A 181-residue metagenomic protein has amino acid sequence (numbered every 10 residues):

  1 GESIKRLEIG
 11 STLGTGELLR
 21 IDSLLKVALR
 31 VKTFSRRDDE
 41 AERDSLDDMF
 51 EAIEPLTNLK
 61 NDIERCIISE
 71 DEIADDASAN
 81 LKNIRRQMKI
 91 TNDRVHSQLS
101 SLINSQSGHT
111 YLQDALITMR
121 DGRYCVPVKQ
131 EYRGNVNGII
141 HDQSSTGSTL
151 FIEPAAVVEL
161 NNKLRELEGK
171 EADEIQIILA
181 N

Functional and structural regions predicted by a protein language model:
G1-I84, N181: Conserved amphipathic alpha-helical "coupling/scaffold" segments that transmit conformational changes between domains
K5, E64, I68, H96 (+3 more regions): Signal for well-folded cores of large energy- and translation-related assemblies
I21, A28, A77, L81-L102 (+2 more regions): Amphipathic alpha-helical coiled-coil segments
D39-E42, Q143-G147, E168: A short alpha->loop->secondary-structure connector
D62, R94, E153: Alpha-helical scaffold segments in soluble metabolic enzymes
E64-D71, S145, A155, G169-A172: Charged, surface-exposed alpha-helical interface/stalk elements
K82-Y132: Extended, Lys/Arg-enriched charged tracts that mediate electrostatic binding to polyanionic substrates
L116, R120-P154, N161: SMC-family hinge/dimerization module
